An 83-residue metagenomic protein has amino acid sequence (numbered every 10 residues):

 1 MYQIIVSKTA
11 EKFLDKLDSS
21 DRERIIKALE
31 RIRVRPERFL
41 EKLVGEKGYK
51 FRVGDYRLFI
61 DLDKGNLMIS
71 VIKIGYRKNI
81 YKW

Functional and structural regions predicted by a protein language model:
M1-I5, K16, S20-E23, V53 (+1 more regions): Enriched for short, Lys/Arg-rich terminal
V6-A10: Basic, amphipathic "hinge/linker" alpha-helix immediately C-terminal to the N-terminal HTH DNA-binding motif
E11, K50, F59: Short aromatic/hydrophobic contact patches that present stacked aromatics for nucleic-acid/ligand binding
L14-L17, L29, L43, L67: Generic leucine side-chain signal with a strong bias for well-ordered alpha-helical environments
L17, R31-R35, F59: Histidine kinase transmitter module recognition
K27-R52: A short, surface-exposed loop/turn module that caps and links secondary-structure elements
